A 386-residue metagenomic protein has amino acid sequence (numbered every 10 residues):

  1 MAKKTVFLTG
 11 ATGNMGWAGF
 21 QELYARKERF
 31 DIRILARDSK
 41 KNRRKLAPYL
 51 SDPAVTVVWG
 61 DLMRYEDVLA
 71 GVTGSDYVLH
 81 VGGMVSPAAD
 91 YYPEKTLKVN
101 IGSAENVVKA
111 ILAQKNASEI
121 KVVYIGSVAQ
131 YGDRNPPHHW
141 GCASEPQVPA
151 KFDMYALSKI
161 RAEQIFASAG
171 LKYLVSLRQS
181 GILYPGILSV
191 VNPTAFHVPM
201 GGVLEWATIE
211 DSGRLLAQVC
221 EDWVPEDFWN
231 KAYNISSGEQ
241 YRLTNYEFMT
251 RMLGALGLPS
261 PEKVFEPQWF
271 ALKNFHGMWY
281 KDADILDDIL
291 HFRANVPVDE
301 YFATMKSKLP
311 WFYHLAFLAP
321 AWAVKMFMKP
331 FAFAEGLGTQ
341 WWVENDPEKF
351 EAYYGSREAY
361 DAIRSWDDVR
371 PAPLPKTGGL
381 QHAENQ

Functional and structural regions predicted by a protein language model:
K4-R26: N-terminal Rossmann NAD(P)H-binding glycine-rich loop of SDR-like oxidoreductase domains
E28-K41: Conserved glycine-rich Rossmann-like NAD(P)H-binding loop of the short-chain dehydrogenase/reductase
S51-G102: NAD(P)H-binding glycine-rich loop region in Rossmannoid oxidoreductase-like domains and their noncatalytic homologs
M84, G102-M154, V175: Conserved Rossmann-fold NAD(P)-dependent oxidoreductase catalytic core, especially the SDR/UDP-sugar
L97-I101, W140-I160, G202-E210, R242: Short-chain dehydrogenase/reductase
I160-G186, D227: Conserved beta-loop-beta element that borders a ligand/cofactor-binding pocket
V198-W223, K231: Substrate-positioning beta->alpha
E221-H291, V298-F312, A316-A319, F327-Q386: Mid/C-terminal beta-alpha module of Rossmann-like enzyme folds, strongest in SDR-family dehydrogenases/epimerases
